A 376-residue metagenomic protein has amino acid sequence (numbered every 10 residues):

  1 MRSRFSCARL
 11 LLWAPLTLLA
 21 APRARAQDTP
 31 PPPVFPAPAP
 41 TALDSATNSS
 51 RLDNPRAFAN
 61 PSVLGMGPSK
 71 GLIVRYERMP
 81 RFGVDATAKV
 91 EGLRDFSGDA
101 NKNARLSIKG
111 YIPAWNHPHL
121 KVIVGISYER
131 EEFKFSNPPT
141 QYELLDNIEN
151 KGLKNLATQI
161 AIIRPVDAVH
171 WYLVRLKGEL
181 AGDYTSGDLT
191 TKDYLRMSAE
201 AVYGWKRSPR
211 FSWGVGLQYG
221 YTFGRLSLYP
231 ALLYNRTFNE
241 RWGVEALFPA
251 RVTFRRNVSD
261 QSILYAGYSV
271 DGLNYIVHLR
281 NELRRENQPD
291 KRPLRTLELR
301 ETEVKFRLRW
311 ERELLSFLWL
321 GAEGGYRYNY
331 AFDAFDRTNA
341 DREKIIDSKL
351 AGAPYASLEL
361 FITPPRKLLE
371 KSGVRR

Functional and structural regions predicted by a protein language model:
M1-M66, R366-R376: Cleavable N-terminal export/targeting peptides
P33-L189, R196: Transmembrane beta-barrel domains of bacterial outer-membrane proteins
M66-L72, P118-V124, A168-V174, P209-W213 (+4 more regions): Outer-envelope beta-barrel architecture signal
Y76-F82, I126-K134, G178-Y184, Y219-F223 (+5 more regions): Transmembrane beta-strands of outer-membrane beta-barrel pores
A88-V90, P138-E143, P249-A356: Outer-membrane beta-barrel translocator/channel fold
A100-L106, N150-L156, T191-M197, L226-P230 (+4 more regions): Residues that define the transmembrane beta-barrel architecture of outer-membrane proteins
L106-P113, L156-R164, A199-W205, L217 (+4 more regions): Residues on the lipid-exposed face of transmembrane beta-strands in outer-membrane beta-barrel proteins
L233-N235, W310, S316, K349-R376: Outer-membrane beta-barrel "beta-signal"
